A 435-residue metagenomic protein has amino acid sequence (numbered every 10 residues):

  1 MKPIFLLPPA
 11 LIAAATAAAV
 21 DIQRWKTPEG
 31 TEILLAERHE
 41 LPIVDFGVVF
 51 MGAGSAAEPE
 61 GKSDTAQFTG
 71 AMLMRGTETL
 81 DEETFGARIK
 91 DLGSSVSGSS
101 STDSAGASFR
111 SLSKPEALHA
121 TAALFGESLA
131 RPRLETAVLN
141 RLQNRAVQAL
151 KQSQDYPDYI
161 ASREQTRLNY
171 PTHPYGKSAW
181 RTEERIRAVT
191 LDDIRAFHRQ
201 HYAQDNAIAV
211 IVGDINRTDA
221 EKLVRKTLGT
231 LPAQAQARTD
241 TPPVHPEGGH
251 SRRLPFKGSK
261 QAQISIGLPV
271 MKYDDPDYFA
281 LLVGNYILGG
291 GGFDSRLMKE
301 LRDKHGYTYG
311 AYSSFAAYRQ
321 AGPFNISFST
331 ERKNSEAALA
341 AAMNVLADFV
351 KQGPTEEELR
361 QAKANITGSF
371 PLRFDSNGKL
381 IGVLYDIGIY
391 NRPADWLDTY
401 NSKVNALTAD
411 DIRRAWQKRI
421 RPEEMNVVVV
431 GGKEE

Functional and structural regions predicted by a protein language model:
M1-F5: Positively charged n-region of N-terminal signal peptides that target proteins for export
I12-A15: N-terminal signal peptide c-region/cleavage motif recognized by signal peptidases
A18-I43: N- or domain-start disorder-to-order transition segments that initiate the globular core
L34-A36, L41-T69, E82-L129, V147 (+6 more regions): M16 family metallopeptidases and their MPP-like homologs
G76-T79, L129-A137, K351: Short, polar/flexible loop-turn hinges at active-site or ligand-entry regions and domain interfaces
P171-Y175, A179, I208-D274, V429-E435: An aromatic/glycine/proline-enriched structural segment found at the starts of mature extracellular/organellar domains
